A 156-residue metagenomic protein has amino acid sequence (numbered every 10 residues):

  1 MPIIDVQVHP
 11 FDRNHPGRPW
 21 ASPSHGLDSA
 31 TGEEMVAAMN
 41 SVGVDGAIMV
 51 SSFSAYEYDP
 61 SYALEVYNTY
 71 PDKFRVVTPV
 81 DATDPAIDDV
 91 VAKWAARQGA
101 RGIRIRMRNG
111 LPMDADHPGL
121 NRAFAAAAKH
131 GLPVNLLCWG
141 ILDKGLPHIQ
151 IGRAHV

Functional and structural regions predicted by a protein language model:
M1-Y58: An N-terminally biased module of ancient metal coordination in phosphate/nucleic-acid-related enzymes
S54-L142, P147: Active-site gating/metal-coordination segments in enzymes
A154-V156: Conserved small/polar residues in nucleotide/adenosyl-binding loops
